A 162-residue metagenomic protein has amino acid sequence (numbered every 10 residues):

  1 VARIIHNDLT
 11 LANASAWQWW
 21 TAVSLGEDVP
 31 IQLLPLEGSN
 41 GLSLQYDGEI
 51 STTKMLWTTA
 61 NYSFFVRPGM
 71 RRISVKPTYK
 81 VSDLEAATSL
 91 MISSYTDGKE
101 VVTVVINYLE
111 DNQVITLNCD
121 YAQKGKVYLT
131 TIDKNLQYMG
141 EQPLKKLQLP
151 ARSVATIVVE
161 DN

Functional and structural regions predicted by a protein language model:
V1-V66, R71-V81: Aromatic/acidic polysaccharide-binding cleft in carbohydrate-active enzymes
I4, Q32, S74, D97 (+2 more regions): Composition- and surface-driven signal marking solvent-exposed, interaction-prone regions in large proteins
H6-L11, S93-Y95, C119-D120, K146-L149: A general structural signal for short secondary-structure junctions and capping/turn motifs
Q18-T21, P77, V105-Y108, L117-C119 (+2 more regions): Active-site proximal loops enriched in glycine and acidic residues that flank catalytic Cys/His/Asp and coordinate
S24-V29, D111-Q113, N135-Y138: Flexible loop/turn segments at secondary-structure boundaries
V81-Q123, R152: Carbohydrate-binding surface patches
C119-L136: Solvent-exposed beta-hairpin/edge-strand motifs
G140-N162: C-terminal beta-strand-rich structural cap/linker in extracellular carbohydrate-active enzymes
